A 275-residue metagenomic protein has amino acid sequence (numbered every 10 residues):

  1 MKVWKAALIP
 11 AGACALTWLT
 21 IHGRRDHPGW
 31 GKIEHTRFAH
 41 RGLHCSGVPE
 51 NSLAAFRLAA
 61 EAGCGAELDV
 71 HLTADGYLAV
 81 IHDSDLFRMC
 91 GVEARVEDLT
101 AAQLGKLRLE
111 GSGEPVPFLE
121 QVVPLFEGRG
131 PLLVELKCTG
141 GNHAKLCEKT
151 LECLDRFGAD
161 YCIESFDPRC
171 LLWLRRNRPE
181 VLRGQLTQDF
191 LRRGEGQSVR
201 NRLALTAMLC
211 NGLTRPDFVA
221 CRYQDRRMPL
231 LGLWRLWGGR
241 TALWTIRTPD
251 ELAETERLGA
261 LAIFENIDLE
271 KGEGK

Functional and structural regions predicted by a protein language model:
K2-K275: Phosphate-group recognition and catalysis centered on beta-loop-alpha active-site segments
